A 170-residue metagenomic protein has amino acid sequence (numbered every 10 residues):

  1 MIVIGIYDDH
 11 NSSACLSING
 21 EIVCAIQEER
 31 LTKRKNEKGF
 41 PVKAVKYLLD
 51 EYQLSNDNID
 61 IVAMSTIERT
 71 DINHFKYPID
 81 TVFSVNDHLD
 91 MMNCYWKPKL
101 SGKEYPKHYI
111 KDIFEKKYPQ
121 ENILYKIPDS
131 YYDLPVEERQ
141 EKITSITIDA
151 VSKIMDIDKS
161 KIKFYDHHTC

Functional and structural regions predicted by a protein language model:
M1-C170: Short acidic/glycine-rich loops and adjacent helix/strand connectors that line catalytic pockets where negatively
